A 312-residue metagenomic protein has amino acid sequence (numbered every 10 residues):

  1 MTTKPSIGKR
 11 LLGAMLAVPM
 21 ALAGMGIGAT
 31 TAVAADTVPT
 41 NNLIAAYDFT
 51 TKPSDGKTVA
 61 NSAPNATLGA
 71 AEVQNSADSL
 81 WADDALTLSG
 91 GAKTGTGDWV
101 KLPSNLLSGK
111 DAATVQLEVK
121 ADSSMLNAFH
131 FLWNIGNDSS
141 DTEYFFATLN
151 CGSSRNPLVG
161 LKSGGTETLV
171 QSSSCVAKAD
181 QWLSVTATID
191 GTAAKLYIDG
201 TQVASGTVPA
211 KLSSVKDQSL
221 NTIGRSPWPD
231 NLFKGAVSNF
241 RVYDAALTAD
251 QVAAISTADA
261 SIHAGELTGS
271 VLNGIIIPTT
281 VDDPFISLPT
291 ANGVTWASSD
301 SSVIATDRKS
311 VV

Functional and structural regions predicted by a protein language model:
T2-T3, I7-M15, M25, T30-K93 (+2 more regions): Extracytoplasmic low-complexity segments
T37-N42, P103-V115, C151, S173-Q181 (+2 more regions): Extracellular/lumenal carbohydrate-interaction signature centered on repeated Trp-anchored short motifs
V38-I44, P53-V59, P64, K93-L158 (+2 more regions): Extracellular glycan-recognition modules
T87-K93, K216-S238: Extracellular glycan-interaction patches encoded by glycine-rich segments
V159-S184: Short, aromatic/His-centered strand-loop micro-motif at the edge of beta-sheets
Q181-K195: Localized edge beta-strand/strand-to-loop motifs within extracellular or lumenal beta-rich domains
D199-L220: Short, solvent-exposed beta-strand-to-loop segments that form ligand-recognition rims of beta-rich domains
A258-A297: Solvent-exposed, low-complexity, repeat-rich "mucin-like" stalks and linkers
